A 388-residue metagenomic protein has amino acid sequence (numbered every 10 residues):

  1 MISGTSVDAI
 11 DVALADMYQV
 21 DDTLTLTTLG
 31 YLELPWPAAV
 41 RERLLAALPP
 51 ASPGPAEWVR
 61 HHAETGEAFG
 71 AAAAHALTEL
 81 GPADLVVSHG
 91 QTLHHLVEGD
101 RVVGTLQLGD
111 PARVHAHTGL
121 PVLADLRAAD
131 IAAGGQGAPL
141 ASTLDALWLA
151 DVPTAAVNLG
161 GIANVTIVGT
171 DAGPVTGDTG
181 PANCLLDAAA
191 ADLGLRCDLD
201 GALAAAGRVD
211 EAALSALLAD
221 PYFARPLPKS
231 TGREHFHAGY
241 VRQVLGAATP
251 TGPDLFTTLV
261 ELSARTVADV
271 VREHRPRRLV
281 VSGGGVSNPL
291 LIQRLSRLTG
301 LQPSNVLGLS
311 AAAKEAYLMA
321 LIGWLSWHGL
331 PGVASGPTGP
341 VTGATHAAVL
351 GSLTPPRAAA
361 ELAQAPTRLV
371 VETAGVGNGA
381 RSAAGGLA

Functional and structural regions predicted by a protein language model:
M1, V97-T105, A116, L120-C197: Phosphate-binding/catalytic loop of phosphoryl-transfer enzymes
T5, A9-W36, V175-A264, T338-G375 (+1 more regions): Conserved ATP-utilizing enzyme core subdomain
A15-T23, G99-R113, A146-W148, T170-P174 (+1 more regions): A glycine- and small-aliphatic-rich helix-loop capping segment at beta-alpha/alpha-beta transitions that lines
L24-H62: Conserved non-catalytic scaffold segment of RNase H-like nuclease domains
A51-G109: Short beta-strand-loop/turn "lid" adjacent to the catalytic site in phosphate-handling enzymes
A68-A76, G252-R275: Phosphate/ATP-binding catalytic cores across multiple sugar-kinase/actin-like superfamilies, primarily ASKHA
P276-L295: Glycine-rich phosphate-binding loops at beta-strand->alpha-helix junctions
S296-L318: Conserved phosphate-binding/catalytic loops in two-lobed NTP-binding clefts
